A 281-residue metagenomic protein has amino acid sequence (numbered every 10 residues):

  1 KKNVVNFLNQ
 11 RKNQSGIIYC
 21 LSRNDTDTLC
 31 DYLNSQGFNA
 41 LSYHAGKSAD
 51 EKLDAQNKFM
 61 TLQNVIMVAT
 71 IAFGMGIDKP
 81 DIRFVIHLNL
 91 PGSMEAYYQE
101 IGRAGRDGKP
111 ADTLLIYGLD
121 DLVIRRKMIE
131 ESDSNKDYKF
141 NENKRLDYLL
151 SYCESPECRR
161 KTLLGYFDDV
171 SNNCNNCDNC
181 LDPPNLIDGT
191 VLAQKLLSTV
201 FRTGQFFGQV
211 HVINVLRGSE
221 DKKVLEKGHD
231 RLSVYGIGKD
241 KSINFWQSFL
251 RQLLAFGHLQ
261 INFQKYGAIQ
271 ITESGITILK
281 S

Functional and structural regions predicted by a protein language model:
K1-K136, N141-K144, D168-N172, D178-N179: Helicase motor core with emphasis on the C-terminal RecA-like subdomain
L8, F59, C153, V200-G204: Short helix-to-turn junction characteristic of helix-turn-helix DNA-binding domains, especially the helix
K12, P156, Q205: Flexible coil/turn residues that form the inter-helical turn or adjacent wing/linker of helix-turn-helix
D81, I124-M128, R145-L149, T162 (+3 more regions): A general alpha-helix detector
N141-N143, V170-S281: Accessory DNA-binding and partner-docking regions appended to nucleic-acid-acting proteins, especially the terminal
R145-V170: C-terminal accessory regions
